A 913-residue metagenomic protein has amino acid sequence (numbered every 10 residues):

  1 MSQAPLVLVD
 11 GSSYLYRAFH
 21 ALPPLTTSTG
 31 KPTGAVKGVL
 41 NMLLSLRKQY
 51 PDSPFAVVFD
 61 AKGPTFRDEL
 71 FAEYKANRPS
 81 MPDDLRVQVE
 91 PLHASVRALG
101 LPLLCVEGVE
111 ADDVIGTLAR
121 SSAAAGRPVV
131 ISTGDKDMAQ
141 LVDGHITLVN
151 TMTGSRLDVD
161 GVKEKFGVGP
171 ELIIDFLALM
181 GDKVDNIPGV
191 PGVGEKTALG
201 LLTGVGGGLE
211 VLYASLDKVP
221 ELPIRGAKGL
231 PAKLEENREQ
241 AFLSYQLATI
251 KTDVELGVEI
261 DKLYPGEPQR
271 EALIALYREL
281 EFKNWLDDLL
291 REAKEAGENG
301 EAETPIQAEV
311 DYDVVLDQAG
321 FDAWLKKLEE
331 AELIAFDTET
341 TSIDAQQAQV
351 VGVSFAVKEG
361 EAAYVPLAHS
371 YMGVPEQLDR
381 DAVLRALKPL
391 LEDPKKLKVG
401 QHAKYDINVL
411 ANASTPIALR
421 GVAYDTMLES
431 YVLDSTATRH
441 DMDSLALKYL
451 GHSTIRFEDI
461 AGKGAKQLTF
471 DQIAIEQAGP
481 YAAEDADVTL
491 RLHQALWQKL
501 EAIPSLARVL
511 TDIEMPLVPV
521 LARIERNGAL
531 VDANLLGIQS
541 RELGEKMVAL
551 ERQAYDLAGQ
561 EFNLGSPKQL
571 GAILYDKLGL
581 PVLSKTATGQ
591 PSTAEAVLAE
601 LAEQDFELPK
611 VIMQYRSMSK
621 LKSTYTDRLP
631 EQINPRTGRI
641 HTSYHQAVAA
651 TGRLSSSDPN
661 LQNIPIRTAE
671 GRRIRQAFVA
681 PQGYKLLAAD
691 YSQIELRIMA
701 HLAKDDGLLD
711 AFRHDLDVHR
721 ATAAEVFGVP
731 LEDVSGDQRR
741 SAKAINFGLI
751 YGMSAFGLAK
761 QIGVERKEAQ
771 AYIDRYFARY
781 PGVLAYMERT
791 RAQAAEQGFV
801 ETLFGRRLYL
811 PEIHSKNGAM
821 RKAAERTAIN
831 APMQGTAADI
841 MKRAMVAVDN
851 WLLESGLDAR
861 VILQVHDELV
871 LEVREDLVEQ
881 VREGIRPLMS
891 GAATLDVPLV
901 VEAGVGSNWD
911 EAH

Functional and structural regions predicted by a protein language model:
S2-A4, L25-T26, A76-D253, L447: Extended two-metal-dependent nuclease catalytic cores across DNA- and RNA-processing enzymes
Q3-V7, G11-A56, A72-D84, H93-A98 (+5 more regions): Conserved RNase H-like, two-metal-ion catalytic cores of nucleic-acid enzymes
L22, E73-P91, M138-V168, L230-K233 (+3 more regions): Short alpha-helix plus adjacent loop in nuclease-associated cores
V129, F336, Y424-T426, P681-I694: Conserved catalytic palm subdomain of right-hand nucleotidyl-transferase polymerases, strongest for RNA-directed enzymes
E236, L263, V848-A903: C-terminal structured "cap/appendage" subdomains that terminate the fold
N237-G373, Q401, L419, A437 (+10 more regions): Conserved "right-hand" nucleotidyltransferase catalytic core of DNA-directed polymerases
L468-D471, P519, R523-R526, N634-T637 (+7 more regions): Conserved catalytic core of nucleic-acid polymerases
E545-R552, D556-K610, A778-R826, N830 (+1 more regions): C-terminal polymerase-core module
